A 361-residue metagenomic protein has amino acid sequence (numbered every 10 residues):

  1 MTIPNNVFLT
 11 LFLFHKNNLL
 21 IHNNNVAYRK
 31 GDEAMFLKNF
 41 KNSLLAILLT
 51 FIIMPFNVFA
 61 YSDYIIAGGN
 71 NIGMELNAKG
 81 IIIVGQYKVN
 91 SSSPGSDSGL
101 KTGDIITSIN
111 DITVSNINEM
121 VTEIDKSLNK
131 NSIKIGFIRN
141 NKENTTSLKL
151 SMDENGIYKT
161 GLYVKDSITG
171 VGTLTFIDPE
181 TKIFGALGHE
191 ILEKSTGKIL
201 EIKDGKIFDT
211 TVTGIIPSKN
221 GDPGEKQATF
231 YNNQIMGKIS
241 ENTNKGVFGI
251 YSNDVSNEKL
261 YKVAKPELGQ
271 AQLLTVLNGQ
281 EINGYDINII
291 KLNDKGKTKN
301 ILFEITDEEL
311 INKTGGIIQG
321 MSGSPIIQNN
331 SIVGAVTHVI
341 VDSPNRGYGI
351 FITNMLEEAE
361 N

Functional and structural regions predicted by a protein language model:
I3, V7-A34: Short, Lys/Arg-enriched N-terminal segments with co-localized hydrophobic residues within the first ~10-30 amino acids
F36-A60: Sec-dependent N-terminal signal peptides of Gram-positive bacterial secreted proteins and lipoproteins
G68-T102, L302: PDZ/PDZ-like groove recognition
N70-I72, K101, V121-G161: PDZ-domain C-terminal substructure recognizer with occasional recognition of PDZ-binding tails
K79, T102-G103, E267, S322 (+1 more regions): Short, flexible surface segments
G95-I117, I326-N329, V333-G334, H338: Conserved PDZ fold ligand-binding element
S108-G136, N140-K142, S343-N345, G349-T353: PDZ domains, with a preference for the canonical peptide-binding region formed by the helix
M152-G315, Q319, Q328-N329, T337 (+1 more regions): Serine endopeptidase catalytic core focused on the charge-relay Asp
